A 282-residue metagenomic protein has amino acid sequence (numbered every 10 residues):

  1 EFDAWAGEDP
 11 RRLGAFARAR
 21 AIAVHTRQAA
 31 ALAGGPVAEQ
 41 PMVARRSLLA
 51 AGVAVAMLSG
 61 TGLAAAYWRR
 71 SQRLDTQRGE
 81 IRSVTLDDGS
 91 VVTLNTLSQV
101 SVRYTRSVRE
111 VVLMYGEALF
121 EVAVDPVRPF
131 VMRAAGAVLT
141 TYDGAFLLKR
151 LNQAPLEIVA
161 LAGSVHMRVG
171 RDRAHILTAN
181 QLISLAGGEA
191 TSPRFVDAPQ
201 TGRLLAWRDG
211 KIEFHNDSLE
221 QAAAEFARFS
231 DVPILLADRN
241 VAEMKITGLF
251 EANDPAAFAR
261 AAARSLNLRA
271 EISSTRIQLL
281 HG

Functional and structural regions predicted by a protein language model:
E1-V43, A56-L58: N-terminal secretory signal peptides
A38-A56, G60-G282: A residue-level detector for the "anchor" residue at the start of short, highly conserved motifs
